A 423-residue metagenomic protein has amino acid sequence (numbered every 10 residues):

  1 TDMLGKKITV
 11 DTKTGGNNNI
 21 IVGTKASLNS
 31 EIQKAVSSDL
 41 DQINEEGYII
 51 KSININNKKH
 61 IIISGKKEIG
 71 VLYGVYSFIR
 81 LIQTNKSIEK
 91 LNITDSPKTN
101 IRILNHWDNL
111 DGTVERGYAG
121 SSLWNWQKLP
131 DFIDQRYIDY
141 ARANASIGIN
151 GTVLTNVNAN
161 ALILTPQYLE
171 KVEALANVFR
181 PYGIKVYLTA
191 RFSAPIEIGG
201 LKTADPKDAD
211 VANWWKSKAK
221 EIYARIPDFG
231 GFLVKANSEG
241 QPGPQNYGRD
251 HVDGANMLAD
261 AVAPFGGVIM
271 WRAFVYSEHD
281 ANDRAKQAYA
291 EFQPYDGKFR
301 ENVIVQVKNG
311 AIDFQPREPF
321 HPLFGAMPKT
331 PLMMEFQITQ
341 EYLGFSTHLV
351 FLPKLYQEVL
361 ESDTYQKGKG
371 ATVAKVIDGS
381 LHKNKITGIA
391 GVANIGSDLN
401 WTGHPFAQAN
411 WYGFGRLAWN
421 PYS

Functional and structural regions predicted by a protein language model:
T1-K58, I88-N92: Acidic, contiguous N-terminal accessory segments
G16, E46, N100, E301 (+1 more regions): Residues that flank catalytic or metal-binding motifs in active/ligand-binding sites
K25, K66-E68, N109, N156-A159 (+7 more regions): An acidic- and aromatic-residue-enriched active-site/binding cleft used to recognize and process polar
S30-E31, V71-G74, T113-E115, D313-P316 (+1 more regions): Short helix/loop capping segments that flank catalytic or ligand/cofactor-binding pockets
S37-L233, A263, F351-P353: Feature activates predominantly on carbohydrate-active enzymes
K90, A224, P242, R249-S423: Substrate-binding groove of N-acetylhexosamine-processing glycoside hydrolases
R102-H106, T152-L154, V186-A190, F232-V234 (+4 more regions): Hydrophobic faces of well-ordered beta-strands that scaffold small-molecule active sites in alpha/beta enzyme cores
I196-D205, K235-N246, F274-R284: Active-site-proximal beta-alpha loop/turn segments in soluble metabolic enzymes
